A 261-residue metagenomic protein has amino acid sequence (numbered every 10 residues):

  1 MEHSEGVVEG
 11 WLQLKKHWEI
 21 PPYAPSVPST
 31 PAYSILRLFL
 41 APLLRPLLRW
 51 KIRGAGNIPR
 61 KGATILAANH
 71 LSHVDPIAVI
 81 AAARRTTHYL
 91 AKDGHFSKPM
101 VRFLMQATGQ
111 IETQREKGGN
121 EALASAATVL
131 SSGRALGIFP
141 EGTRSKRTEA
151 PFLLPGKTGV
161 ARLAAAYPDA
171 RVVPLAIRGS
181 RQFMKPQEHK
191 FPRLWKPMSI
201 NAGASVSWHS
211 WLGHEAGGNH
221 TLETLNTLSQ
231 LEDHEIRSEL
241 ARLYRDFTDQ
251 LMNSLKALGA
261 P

Functional and structural regions predicted by a protein language model:
E2-A24, L123-P261: Non-catalytic C-terminal accessory region of glycerolipid acyltransferases and related lyso-lipid remodeling enzymes
E2-R53, R85, P99-T108: A transmembrane-helix-recognition feature enriched in membrane-embedded lipid enzymes and envelope glyco-/phospholipid
R45, A81, Q106, T128 (+1 more regions): Solvent-exposed polar/charged
L48, E116-N120, L153-L154: A conditional alpha-helix N-cap/helix-loop micro-motif detector
I52, Q110-E112, V172: Conserved beta-strand scaffold positions in the cores of enzyme catalytic domains, especially in NTP/NDP-utilizing
G54, A67-N69, A91-K92, F139-E141 (+1 more regions): A secondary-structure boundary/capping signal
A55-P59: Glycine-rich helix-loop-beta junction characteristic of Rossmann-like nucleotide cofactor-binding loops
R60-G118: Catalytic core of membrane glycerolipid acyltransferases/transacylases, capturing the structured, soluble-facing
